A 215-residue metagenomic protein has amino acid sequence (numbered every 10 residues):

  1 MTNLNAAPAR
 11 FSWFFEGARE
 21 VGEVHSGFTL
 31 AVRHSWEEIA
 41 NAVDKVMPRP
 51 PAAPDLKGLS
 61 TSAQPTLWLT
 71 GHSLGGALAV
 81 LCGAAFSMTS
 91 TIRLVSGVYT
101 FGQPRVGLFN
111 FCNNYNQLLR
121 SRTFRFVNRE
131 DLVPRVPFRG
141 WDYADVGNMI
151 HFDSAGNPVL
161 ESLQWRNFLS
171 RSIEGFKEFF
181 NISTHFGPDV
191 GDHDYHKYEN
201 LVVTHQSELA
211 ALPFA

Functional and structural regions predicted by a protein language model:
M1-T70, M88-V95, R120-S121, F176: A conserved cap/lid and substrate-binding interface adjacent to the catalytic center of lipid-processing enzymes
A53-A63, S90-R93, N114-S121, F126-R129 (+4 more regions): Lipid deacylating catalytic domains
L67, G76, F124: Conserved active-site beta-strand-loop modules that form the wall/rim of enzyme catalytic pockets and either contain
G71-G75, A79: Gly/Ala-rich beta-loop-alpha elbow adjacent to hydrolase catalytic centers
A79-V80, C112: Conserved strand-to-helix beginnings and helix N-cap segments that scaffold or border functional pockets
L81-A85: Active-site signature of alpha/beta-hydrolase-fold catalytic machinery across serine- and Asp/Cys-nucleophile hydrolases
V95-S172: The feature captures the conserved acid-bearing segment of alpha/beta-hydrolase catalytic domains
S162-A215: Intrinsically disordered, low-complexity regulatory segments that flank or lie outside the structured catalytic cores
